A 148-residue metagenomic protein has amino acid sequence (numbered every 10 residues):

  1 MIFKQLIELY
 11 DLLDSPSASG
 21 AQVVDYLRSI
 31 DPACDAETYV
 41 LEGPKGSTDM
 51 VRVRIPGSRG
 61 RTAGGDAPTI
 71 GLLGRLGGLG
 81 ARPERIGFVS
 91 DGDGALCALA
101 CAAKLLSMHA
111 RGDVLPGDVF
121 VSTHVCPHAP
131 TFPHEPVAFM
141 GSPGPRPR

Functional and structural regions predicted by a protein language model:
K4-R82: Soluble metallo-hydrolase cores and metallopeptidase-like ectodomains found primarily in the secretory/periplasmic
P16-V23, D91-A95, G144: Generic structural signal for well-ordered, non-membrane alpha-helical segments in soluble metabolic enzymes
V23-D31, C101-H109, P147-R148: Hydrophobic, Leu/Ile/Phe/Ala-enriched alpha-helical segments that form helix-helix packing faces
P44-K45, R59-D66, V89-D91, R111-L115 (+1 more regions): Solvent-exposed alpha-helices and their adjacent loops that cap or buttress functional pockets in soluble metabolic
L72, R82-T123: Alpha-helical metal-binding/catalytic segments enriched in His/Glu/Asp
L76-L79, T123-P130: Acidic, glycine-rich active-site loops and adjacent beta-strand->loop/helix elements that engage anionic groups
E84, P130-V137: Short acidic, glycine/serine/threonine-rich loops at helix termini
P136-R148: A glycine-rich helix N-cap at a beta->alpha junction
